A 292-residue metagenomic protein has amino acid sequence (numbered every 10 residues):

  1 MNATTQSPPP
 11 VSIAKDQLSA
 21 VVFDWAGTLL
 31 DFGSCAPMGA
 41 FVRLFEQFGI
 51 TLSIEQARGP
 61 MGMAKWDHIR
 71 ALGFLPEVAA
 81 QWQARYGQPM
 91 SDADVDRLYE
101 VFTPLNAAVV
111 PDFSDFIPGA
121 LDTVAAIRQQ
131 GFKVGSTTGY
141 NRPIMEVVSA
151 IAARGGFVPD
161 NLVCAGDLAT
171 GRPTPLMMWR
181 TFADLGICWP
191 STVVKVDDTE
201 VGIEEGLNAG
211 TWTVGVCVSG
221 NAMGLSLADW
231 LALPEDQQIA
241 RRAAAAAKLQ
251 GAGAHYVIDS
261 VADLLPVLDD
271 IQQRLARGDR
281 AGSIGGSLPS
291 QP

Functional and structural regions predicted by a protein language model:
N2-S19, L121-A126, N141-P292: Asp-based, Mg2+/Mn2+-dependent phosphohydrolase catalytic module
P8-L121, A125-Q130, E146: N-terminal helical cap/lid subdomain that shapes the substrate entry/recognition surface in HAD-like hydrolases
T28, T138-Y140: Conserved phosphate-coupling serine/threonine residues in phosphotransfer and NTP-handling enzymes
G33, T138, C217: Glycine-rich, histidine-containing beta strand-loop boundary motifs that form or position
I54, S136, V257-D259: A structural preference for short, hydrophobic beta-strand core positions in alpha/beta folds
